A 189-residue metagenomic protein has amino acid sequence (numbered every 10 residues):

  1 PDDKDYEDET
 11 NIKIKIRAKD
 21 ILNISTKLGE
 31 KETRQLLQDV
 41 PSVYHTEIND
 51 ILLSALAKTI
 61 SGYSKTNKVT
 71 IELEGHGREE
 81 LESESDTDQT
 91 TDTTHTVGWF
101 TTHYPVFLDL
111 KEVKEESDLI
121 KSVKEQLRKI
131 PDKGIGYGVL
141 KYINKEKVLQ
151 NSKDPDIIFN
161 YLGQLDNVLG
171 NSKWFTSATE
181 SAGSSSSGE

Functional and structural regions predicted by a protein language model:
P1-I24, D118-K121, E125, Y161: Short amphipathic alpha-helices and their capping loops
I12-K15, K19, K31, D39 (+1 more regions): Generic signal for short, ordered secondary-structure residues within or immediately flanking folded domains
N23-L36: Short amphipathic alpha-helix starts
D39-L53, Y63-G183: His-Asp-centered acyl/peptidyl-transfer active-site segments
